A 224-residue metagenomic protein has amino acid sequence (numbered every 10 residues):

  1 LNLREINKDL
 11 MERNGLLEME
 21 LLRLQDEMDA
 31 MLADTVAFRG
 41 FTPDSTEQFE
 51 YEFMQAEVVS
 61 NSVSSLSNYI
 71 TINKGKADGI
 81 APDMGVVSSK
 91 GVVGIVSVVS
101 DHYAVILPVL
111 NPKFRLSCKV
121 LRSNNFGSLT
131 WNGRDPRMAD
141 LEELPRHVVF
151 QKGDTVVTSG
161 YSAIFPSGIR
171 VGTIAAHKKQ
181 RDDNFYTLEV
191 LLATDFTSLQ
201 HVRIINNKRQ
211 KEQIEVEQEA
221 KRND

Functional and structural regions predicted by a protein language model:
L1-E5, D9, G15-D224: A secondary-structure micro-motif
